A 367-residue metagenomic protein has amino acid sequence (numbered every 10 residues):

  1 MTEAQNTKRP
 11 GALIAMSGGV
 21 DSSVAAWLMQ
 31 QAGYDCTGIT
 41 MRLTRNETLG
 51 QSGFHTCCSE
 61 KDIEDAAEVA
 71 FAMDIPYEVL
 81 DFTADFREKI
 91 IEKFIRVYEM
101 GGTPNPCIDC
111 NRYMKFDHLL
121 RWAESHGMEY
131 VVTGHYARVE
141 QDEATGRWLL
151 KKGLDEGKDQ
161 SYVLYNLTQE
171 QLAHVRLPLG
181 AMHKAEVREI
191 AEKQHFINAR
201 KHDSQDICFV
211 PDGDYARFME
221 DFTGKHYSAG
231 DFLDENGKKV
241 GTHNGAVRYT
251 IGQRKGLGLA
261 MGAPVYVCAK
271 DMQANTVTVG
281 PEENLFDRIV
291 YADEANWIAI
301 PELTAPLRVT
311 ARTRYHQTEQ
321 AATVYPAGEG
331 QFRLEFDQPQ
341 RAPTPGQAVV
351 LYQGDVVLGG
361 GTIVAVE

Functional and structural regions predicted by a protein language model:
M1-Y165, R176, A185-E186: ATP-dependent adenylation/nucleotidyltransferase module used to activate substrates
V132-E367: AMP-forming adenylation/ATP pyrophosphatase catalytic core
